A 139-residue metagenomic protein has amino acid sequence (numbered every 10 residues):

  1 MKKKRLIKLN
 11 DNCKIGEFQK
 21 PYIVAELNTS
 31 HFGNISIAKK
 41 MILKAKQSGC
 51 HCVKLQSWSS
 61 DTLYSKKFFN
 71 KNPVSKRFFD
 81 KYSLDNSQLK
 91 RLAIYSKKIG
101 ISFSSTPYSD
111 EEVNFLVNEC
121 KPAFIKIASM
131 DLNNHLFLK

Functional and structural regions predicted by a protein language model:
M1-V24: N-terminal amphipathic alpha-helix/helix-capping segment at the start of soluble metabolic enzymes
I23-L27, H51-L55, F103-T106, A123-I127: Hydrophobic faces of well-ordered beta-strands that scaffold small-molecule active sites in alpha/beta enzyme cores
E26, A45, L116: Conserved, mostly hydrophobic/aromatic
S30-S48, N86-S87: Glycine-rich anion/phosphate-binding loops
I35, T62, K66, L84-L89 (+2 more regions): Active-site-adjacent beta->alpha loops and helix N-cap segments on the catalytic face of soluble alpha/beta enzymes
K40-W58, E119-K121: Catalytic domains of carbohydrate-active enzymes, especially glycoside hydrolases
H51-L84: Glycine-rich, proline-tolerant flexible connector loops at the mouths of alpha/beta enzymes
F78-L84, I101-S109, A123-N133: Catalytic beta/alpha-barrel core
